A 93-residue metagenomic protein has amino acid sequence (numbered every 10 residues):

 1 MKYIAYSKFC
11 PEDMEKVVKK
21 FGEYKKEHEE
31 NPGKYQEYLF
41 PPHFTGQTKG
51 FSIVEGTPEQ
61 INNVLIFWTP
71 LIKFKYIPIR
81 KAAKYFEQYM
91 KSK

Functional and structural regions predicted by a protein language model:
M1-K49, G56-E59, K81-K93: Short S/T/G/P-rich N-terminal loop/turn motif that feeds into the first structured element of a domain
K49-F51, K73: A common structural microfeature
N63-Q88: C-terminal structural segments of small proteins and small subunits
